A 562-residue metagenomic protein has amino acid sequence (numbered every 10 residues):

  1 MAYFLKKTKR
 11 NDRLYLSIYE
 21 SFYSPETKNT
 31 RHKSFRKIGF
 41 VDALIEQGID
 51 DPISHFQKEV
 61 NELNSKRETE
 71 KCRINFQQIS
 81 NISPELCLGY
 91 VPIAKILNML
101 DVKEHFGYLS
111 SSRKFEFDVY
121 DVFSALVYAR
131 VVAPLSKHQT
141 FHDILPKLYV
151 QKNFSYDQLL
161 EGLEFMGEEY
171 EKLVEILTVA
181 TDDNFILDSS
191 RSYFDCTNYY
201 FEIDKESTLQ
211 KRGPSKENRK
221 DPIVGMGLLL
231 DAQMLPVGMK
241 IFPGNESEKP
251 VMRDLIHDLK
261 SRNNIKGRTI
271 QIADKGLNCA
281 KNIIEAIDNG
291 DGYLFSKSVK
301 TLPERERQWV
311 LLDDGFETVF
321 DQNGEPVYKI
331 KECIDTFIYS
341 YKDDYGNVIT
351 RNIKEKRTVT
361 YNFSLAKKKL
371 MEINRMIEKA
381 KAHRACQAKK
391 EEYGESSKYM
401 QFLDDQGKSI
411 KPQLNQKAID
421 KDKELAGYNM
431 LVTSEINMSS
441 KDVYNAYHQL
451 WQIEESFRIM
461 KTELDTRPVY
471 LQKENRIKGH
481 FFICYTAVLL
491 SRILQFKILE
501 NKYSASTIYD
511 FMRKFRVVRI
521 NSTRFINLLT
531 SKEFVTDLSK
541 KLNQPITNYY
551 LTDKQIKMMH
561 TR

Functional and structural regions predicted by a protein language model:
M1-T208, L229-N245, A418-D422, N527-R562: Dynamic "connector" segments at or just before major functional cores
P25-T27, K147-F154, F185, A232-L235 (+5 more regions): Secondary-structure transition/capping motifs at alpha-helix termini and the adjoining loop/turn into the next element
V119-Y120, V132-A133, S155, F185-S190 (+6 more regions): Secondary-structure capping and boundary motifs in well-ordered enzyme cores
R219-K260: Electropositive, glycine- and tryptophan-enriched low-complexity nucleic-acid-binding patches
V224, G238-I241, G292-A446, R513-R562: An anionic, glycine-rich sequence signature occurring as long contiguous blocks
S247, Q271-K281, V299-T301, R476-I477: Acidic, metal-coordinating catalytic cores used for nucleic-acid/nucleotide bond scission and strand-transfer chemistry
V443-Y470: Short amphipathic alpha-helical "interface-anchor" segments enriched in bulky aromatics
